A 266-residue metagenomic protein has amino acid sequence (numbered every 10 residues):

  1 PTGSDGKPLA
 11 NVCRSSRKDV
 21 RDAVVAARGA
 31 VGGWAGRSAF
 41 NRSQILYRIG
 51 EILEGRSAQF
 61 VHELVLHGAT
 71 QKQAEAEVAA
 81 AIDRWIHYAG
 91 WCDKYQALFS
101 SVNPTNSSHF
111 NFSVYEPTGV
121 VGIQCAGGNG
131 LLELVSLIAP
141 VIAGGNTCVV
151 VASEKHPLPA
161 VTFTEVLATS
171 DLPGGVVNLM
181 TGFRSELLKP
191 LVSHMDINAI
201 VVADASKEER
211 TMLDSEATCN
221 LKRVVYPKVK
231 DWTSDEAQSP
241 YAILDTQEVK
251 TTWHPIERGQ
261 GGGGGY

Functional and structural regions predicted by a protein language model:
P1-F110, P140: N-terminal Rossmann-like NAD(P)+-binding subdomain of aldehyde/semialdehyde dehydrogenases
T2-D5, G90, Y95-P173: Conserved small-residue-rich beta-alpha loop and adjacent elements that most often cradle the phosphate/pyrophosphate
G6, R42, G145, V177 (+1 more regions): Residue-level signal for inorganic ion chemistry
E77, D83-L98, N111-V114, M195 (+1 more regions): C-terminal segments
A139-I142, P190, E216: Hydrophobic/aromatic ligand-binding patch that stacks against planar heteroaromatic rings of cofactors or nucleotides
C148-V151, N178-M180, A199-V201: Short hydrophobic alpha-helical runs that function as membrane-insertion/retention elements
G174, T181, K228: Short loop/edge segments at beta-strand edges and connector loops that shape dinucleotide/nucleotide cofactor-binding
G182-A203: A charged, well-structured terminal subsegment
